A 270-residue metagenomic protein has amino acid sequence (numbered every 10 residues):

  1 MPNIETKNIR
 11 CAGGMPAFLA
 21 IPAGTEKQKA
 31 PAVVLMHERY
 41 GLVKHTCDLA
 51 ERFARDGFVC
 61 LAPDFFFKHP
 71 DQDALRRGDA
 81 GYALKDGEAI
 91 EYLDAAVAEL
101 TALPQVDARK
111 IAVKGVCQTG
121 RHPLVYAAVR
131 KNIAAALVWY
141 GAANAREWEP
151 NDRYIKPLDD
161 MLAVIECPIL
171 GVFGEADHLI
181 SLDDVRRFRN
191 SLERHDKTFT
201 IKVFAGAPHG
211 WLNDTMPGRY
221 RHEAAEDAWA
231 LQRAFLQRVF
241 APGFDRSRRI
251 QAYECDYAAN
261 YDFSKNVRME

Functional and structural regions predicted by a protein language model:
T6-V106: Serine-hydrolase catalytic machinery in alpha/beta-hydrolase-like enzymes
L49, S181-S191: Short alpha-helix in the alpha/beta-hydrolase fold that links the catalytic acid
P104-V116: Alpha/beta-hydrolase fold nucleophile elbow
G115-T119, P123: Gly/Ala-rich beta-loop-alpha elbow adjacent to hydrolase catalytic centers
K131-N144: A conserved short beta-strand
I165, G171-F173, D177: Short beta-strand/loop motif that positions the catalytic acidic residue of the alpha/beta-hydrolase fold
A176-I180, H209: Acidic catalytic loop of the alpha/beta-hydrolase fold
N190, R194-F199, G206, N213 (+1 more regions): Alpha/beta-hydrolase-fold serine-hydrolase catalytic core, especially in secreted/extracellular enzymes
